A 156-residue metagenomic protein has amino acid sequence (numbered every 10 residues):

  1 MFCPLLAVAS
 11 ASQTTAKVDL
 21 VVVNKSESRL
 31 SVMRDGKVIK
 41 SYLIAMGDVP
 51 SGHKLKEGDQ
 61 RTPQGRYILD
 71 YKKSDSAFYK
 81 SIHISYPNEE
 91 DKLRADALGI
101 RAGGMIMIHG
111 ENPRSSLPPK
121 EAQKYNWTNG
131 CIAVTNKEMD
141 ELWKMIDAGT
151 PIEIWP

Functional and structural regions predicted by a protein language model:
M1-A7: Bacterial N-terminal signal peptides
S12-D19, S26, M46-Y71, E89-R94 (+1 more regions): N-terminal post-signal-peptidase region of extra-cytosolic proteins
A16, Y71-P156: Exported/periplasmic cell-wall-interacting domains
L20, S41-L43, R66, M105 (+1 more regions): Well-ordered beta-strand positions in beta-sheet-rich domains
K37-V49: Short Gly/aromatic-enriched secondary-structure transition segments
